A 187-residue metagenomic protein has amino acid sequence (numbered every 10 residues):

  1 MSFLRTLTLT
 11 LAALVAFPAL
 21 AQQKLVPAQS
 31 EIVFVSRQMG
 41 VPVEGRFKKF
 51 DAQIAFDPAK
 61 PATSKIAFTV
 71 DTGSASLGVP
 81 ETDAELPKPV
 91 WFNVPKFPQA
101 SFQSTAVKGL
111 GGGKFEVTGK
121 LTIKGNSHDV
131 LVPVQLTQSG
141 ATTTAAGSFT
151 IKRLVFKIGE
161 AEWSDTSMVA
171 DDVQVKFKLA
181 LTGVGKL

Functional and structural regions predicted by a protein language model:
M1-T8: Bacterial N-terminal signal peptides that target proteins for export
A16-P18: N-terminal signal peptide c-region/cleavage motif recognized by signal peptidases
A21-L187: Low-complexity, acidic/polar, glycine-enriched regions of mature
